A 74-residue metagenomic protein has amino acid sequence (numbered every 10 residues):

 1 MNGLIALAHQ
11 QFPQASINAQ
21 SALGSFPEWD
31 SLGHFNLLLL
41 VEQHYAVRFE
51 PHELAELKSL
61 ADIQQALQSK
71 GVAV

Functional and structural regions predicted by a protein language model:
M1-L4, G24-D30: Phosphate-binding glycine-rich loops and adjacent basic patches that engage nucleotide phosphates, nucleic-acid
M1-S16, Q68-V74: Thiotemplate assembly-line natural product biosynthesis machinery
H9-E28, Y45-E53: Phosphopantetheine carrier-protein modules
D30-L38: Amphipathic alpha-helical interaction surfaces in cytosolic regulatory modules
R48-V74: C-terminal structural segments of small proteins and small subunits
